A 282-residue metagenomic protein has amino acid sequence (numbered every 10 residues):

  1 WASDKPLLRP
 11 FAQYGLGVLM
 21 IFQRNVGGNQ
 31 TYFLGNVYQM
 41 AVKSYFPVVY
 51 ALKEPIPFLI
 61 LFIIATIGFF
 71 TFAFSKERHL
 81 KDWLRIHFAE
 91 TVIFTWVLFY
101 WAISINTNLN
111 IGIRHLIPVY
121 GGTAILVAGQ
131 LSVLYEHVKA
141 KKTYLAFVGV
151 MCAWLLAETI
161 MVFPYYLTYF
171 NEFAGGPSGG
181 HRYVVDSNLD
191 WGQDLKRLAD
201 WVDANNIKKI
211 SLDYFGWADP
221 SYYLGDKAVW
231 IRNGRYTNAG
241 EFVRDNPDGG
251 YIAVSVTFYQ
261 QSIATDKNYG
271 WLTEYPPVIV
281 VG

Functional and structural regions predicted by a protein language model:
W1, L7, G27, L34 (+1 more regions): C-terminal luminal/periplasmic domains and tails of membrane-associated envelope-modifying transferases
W1-L61, R182, G192-W201: Membrane-lumen/periplasm interface segments of multi-pass, membrane-embedded glycan/lipid transferases
Q30-N36, Y50, T95-G112, I160-V162: Transmembrane-helix signature of polytopic, lipid-linked glycan biosynthesis machinery
F46-I63, A102, N110-L134: Hydrophobic/aromatic-rich transmembrane helices and adjacent perimembrane loops
E54-W83: Hydrophobic, aromatic-rich transmembrane alpha-helices and their immediate juxtamembrane boundary segments
I60-I64, M151, E158, S211-G216 (+1 more regions): Short beta-strand segments
F74, H79-K81, E90-L98, Q130-Y166: Signature aromatic-anchored transmembrane alpha helix within multi-pass, membrane-resident enzymes that catalyze glycan
S104-N106, Q130, F147-L189: Transmembrane alpha-helical segments
